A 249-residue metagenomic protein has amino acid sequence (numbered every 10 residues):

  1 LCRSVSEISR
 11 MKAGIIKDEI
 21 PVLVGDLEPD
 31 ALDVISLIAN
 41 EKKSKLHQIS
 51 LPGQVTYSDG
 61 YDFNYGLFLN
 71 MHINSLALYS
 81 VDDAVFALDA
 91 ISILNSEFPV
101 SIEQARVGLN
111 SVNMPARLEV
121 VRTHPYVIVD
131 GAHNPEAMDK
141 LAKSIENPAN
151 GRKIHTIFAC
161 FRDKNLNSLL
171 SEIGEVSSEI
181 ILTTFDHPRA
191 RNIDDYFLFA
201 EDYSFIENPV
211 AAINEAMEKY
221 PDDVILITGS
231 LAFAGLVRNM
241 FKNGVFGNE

Functional and structural regions predicted by a protein language model:
L1-L67, A84, L88-E103: Acidic, Mg2+-coordinating active-site environments of NTP-dependent enzymes
E7, L67-E179: Nucleotide phosphate-binding/pyrophosphate-handling subdomain across enzymes that bind or process nucleotide phosphates
G25-H47, D59, Y126-V127, S168-V224: C-terminal helical cap/extension that packs against the catalytic core of soluble nucleotide-cofactor enzymes
G25-L27, I38-Y57, N74-L78, Q104-V112 (+5 more regions): Beta-strand->loop->alpha-helix junctions that form or flank phosphate-binding loops in nucleotide-handling enzymes
E97-P99, N239-E249: Generic C-terminal helix-cap and adjacent flexible tail
A212-K242: A glycine-rich beta-strand to alpha-helix segment that forms a phosphate/ribose-binding loop at ligand/cofactor sites
